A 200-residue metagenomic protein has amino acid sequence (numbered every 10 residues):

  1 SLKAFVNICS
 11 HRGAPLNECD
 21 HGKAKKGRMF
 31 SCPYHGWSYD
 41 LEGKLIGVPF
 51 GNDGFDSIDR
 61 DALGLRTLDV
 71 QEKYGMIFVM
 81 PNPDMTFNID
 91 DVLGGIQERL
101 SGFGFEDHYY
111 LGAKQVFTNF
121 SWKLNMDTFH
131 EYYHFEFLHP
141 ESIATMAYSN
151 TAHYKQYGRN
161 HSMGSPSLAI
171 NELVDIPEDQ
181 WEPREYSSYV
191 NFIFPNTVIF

Functional and structural regions predicted by a protein language model:
S1-P83, F87-G94: Rieske [2Fe-2S] iron-sulfur-binding domain
Q71, M76-F200: C-terminal catalytic domain of Rieske-type non-heme iron oxygenases
